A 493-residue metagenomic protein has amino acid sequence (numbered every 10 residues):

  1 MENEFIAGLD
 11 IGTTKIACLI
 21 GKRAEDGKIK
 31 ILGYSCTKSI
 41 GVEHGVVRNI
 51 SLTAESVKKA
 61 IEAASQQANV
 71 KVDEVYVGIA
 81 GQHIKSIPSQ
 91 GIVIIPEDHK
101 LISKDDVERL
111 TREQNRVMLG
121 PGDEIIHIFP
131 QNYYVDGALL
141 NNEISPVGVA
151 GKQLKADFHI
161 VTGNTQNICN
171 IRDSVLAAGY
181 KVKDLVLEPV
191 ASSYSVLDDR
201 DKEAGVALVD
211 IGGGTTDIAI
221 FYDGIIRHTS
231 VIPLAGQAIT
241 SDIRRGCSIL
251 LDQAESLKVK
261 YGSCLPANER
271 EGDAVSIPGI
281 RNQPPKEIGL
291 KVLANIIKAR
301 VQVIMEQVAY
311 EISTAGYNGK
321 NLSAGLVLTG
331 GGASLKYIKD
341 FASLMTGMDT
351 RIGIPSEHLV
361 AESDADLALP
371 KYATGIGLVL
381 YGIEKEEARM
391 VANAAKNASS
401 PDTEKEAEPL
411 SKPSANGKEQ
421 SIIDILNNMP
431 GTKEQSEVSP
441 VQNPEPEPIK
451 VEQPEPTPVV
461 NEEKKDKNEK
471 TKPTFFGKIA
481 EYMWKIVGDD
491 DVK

Functional and structural regions predicted by a protein language model:
M1-T13, L19-E74, I79-V206, L250-L251 (+3 more regions): Nucleotide/phosphate-binding catalytic cleft detector across ATP-hydrolyzing and phosphate-transferring enzymes
L9-K15, I79-A80, R200, L208-T215 (+3 more regions): A short acidic Gly-Thr/Ser loop motif
K71-G81, A315-G331: Short glycine-rich phosphate-binding loop at a beta-alpha junction
G163, S263-L265, K320-M345: Glycine-rich phosphate-binding loops at beta-strand->alpha-helix junctions
A177-L185, S276-N318: Adenine-nucleotide phosphate-binding core of ATP-dependent small-molecule kinases
L187-Y194, A238, E357-V360: Short acidic loop-to-helix transition motifs that present clustered carboxylates
P233-Q253: A conserved active-site cap/scaffold subdomain adjacent to cofactor or substrate pockets
G353-E404: Glycine-rich phosphate-binding/hydrolytic loop that grips phosphoryl groups
